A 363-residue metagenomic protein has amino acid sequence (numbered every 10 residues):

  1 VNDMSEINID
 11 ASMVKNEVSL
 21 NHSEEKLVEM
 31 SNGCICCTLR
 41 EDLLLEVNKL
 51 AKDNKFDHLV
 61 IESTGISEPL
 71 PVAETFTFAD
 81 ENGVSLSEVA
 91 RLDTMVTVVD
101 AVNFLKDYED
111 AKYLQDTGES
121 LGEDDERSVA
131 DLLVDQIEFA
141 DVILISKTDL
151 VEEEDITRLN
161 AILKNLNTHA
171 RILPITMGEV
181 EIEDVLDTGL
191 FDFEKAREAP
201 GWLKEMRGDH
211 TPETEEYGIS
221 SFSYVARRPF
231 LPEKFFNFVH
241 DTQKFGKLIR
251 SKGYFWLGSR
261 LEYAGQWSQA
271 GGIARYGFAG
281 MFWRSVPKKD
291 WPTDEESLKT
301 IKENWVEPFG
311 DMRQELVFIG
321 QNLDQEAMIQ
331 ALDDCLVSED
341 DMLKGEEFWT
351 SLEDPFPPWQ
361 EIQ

Functional and structural regions predicted by a protein language model:
V1-D131: Nucleotide-state-sensitive switch-loop elements of NTP-binding domains
M13-V18, L163, Q330-D333: Short, aromatic/basic amphipathic alpha-helical patches
D42, E46-K49, P71-T75, F139 (+2 more regions): Alpha-helical scaffold elements adjacent to nucleotide-binding pockets in ATP/GTP-utilizing enzyme cores
F104, D110-E315, Q325, C335 (+1 more regions): C-terminal accessory "lid"/substrate-recognition subdomains
